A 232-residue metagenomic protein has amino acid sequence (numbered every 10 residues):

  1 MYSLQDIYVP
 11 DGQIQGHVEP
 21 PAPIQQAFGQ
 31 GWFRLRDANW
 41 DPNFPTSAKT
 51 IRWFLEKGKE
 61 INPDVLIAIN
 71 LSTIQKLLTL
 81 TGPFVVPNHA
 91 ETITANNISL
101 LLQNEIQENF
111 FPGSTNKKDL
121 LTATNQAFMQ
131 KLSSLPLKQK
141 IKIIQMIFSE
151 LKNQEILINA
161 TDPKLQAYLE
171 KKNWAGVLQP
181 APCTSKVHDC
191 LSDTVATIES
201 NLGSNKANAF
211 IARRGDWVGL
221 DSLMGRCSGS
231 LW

Functional and structural regions predicted by a protein language model:
M1-W232: Non-catalytic, solvent-exposed segments at the cell envelope interface
